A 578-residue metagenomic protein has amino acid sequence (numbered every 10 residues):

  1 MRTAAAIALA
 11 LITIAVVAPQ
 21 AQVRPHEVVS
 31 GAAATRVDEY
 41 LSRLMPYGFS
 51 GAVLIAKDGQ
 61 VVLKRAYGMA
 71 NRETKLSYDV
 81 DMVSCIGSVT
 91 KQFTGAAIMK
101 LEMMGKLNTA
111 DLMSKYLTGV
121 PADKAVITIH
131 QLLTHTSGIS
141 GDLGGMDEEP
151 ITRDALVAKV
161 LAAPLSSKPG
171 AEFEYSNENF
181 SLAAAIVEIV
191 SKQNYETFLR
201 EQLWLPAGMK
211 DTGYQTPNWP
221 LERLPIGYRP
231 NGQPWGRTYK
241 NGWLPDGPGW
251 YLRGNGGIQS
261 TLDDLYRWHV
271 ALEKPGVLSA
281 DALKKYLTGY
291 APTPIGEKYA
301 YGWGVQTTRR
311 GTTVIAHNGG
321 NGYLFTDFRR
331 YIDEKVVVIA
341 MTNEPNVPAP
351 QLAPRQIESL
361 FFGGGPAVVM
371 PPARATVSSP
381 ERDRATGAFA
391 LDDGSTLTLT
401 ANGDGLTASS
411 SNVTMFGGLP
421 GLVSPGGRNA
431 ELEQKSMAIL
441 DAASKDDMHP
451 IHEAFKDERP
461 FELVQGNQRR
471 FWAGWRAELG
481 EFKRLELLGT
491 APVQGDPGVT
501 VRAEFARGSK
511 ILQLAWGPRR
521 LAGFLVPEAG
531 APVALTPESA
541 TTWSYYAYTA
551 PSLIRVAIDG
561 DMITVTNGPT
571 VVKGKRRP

Functional and structural regions predicted by a protein language model:
M1-A4: Positively charged n-region of N-terminal signal peptides that target proteins for export
A6-V16: Bacterial N-terminal signal peptides
Q22-V23, Q351-P578: Peripheral terminal and inter-domain segments
H26-S84, K106-D111, K115, R153-A158 (+1 more regions): Short, conserved catalytic-motif segment at the N-terminal edge
T35, Y40, V53-L54, G59 (+4 more regions): Active-site SXXK
Y47-S50, G322-L324, D393-S395, G508-K510: Short, small/polar residue-rich loop motifs at catalytic or cofactor-binding pockets
N71, D123-D327: Short, surface-exposed loop or secondary-structure junction motifs that flank catalytic or metal-binding residues
A316-H317, D327-E344, L512, A522-V526 (+1 more regions): Short, well-ordered beta-strand elements
